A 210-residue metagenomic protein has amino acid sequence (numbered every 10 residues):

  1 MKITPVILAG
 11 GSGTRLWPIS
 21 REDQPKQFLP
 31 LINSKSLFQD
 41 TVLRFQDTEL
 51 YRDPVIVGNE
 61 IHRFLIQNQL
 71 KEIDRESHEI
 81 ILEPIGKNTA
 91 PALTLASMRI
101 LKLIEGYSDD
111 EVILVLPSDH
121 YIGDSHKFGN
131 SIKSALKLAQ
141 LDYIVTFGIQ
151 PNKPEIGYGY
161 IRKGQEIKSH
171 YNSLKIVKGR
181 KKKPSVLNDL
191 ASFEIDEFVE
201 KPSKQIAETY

Functional and structural regions predicted by a protein language model:
M1-I7, R15-P18, E22, P30-L114 (+4 more regions): Conserved N-terminal catalytic core of the sugar/cofactor nucleotidyltransferase
L8-G11, E155-G157: Short glycine/serine/threonine-biased micro-segments
S12, H120: Active-site metal-binding loops of divalent metal-dependent hydrolases
K26-Q27, G159: Extracytoplasmic/periplasmic beta-strand context in beta-sandwich domains, especially the cupredoxin/COX2 CuA-binding
L116-S118: Active-site acidic Asp-centered loop
G123-Y210: Conserved core of the sugar-phosphate nucleotidyltransferase
